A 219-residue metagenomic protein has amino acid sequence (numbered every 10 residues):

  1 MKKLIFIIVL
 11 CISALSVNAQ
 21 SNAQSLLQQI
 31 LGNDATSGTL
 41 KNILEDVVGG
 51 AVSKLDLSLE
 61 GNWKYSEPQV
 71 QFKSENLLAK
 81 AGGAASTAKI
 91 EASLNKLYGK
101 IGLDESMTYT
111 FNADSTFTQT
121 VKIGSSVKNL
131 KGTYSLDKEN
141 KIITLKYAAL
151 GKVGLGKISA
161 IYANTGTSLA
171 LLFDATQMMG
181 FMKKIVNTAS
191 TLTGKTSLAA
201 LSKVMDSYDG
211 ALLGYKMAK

Functional and structural regions predicted by a protein language model:
M1-S25: Bacterial Sec-dependent N-terminal signal peptides
Q20-N112, T118-N129, K138-K219: Lipid interaction determinants
